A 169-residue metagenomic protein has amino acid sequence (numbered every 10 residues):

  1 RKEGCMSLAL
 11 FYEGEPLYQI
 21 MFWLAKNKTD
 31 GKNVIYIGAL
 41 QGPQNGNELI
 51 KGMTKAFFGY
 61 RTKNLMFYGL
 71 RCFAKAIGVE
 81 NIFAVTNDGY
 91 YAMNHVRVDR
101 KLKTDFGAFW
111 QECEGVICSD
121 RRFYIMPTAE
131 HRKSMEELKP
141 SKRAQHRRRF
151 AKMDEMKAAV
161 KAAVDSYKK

Functional and structural regions predicted by a protein language model:
R1-G52, S141, Q145-K169: Non-catalytic substrate-recognition and accessory regions of acyl/acetyltransferase enzymes
Y18-I117: Acyl-donor binding region in acyl/amide transferases
N64, K75-N81, R122-T128, A163-K168: Noncatalytic linker/hinge segments flanking ATPase motor cores
T86-E155, A159: Active-site/acyl-donor-binding loops of N-acyltransferases
